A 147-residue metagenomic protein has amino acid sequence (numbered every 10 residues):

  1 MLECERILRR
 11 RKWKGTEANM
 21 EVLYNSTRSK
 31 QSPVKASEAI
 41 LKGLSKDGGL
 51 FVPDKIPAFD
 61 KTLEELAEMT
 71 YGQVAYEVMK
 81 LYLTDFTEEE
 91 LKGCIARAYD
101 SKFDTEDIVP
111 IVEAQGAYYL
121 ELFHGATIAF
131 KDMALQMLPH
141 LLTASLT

Functional and structural regions predicted by a protein language model:
R10, N19-T147: PLP-dependent amino-acid enzyme catalytic core
